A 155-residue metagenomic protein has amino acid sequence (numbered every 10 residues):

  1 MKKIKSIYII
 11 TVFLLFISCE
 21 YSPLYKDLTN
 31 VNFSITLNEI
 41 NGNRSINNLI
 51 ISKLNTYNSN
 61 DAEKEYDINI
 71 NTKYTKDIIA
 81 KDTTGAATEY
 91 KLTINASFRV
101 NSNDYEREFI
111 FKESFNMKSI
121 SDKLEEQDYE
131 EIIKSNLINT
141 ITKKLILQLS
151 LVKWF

Functional and structural regions predicted by a protein language model:
K3-V12: Sec-dependent signal peptide recognition, specifically the positively charged N-region followed immediately by
L15-S18: C-terminal motif of bacterial Sec signal peptides marking the signal peptidase cleavage site
E20-S22: Bacterial signal peptide processing site
T29-L49: Post-signal peptide N-terminal segment of mature Sec-exported envelope proteins
I51-L54, A62, Y66, I70-I110 (+2 more regions): Surface-exposed short loop/turn segments
N55, S59, T142, I146-W154: Sec-exported extracytoplasmic/periplasmic mature domains
